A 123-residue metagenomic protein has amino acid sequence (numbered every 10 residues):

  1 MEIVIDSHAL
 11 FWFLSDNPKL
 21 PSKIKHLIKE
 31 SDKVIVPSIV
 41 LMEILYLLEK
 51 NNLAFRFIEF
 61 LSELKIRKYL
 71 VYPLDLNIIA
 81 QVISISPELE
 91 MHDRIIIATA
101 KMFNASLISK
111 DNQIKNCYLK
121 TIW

Functional and structural regions predicted by a protein language model:
M1-V36, E49-S62, F103: Short, well-structured N-terminal submotif of metal-dependent ribonuclease cores
A9-L10, V40-L41, I78, I95-I96 (+1 more regions): Alpha-helix capping/helix-boundary segments
I35, Y72, I122: General small-molecule cofactor/ligand-binding pocket signal
P37, L74, H92, K110: Replace "coordinates the UDP/GDP/TDP-sugar" with "coordinates nucleotide-activated sugar donors
E43-L47, A80-I83: A short acidic, helix-capping loop that chelates divalent metal ions and anchors anionic groups
F60-S86: Acidic catalytic patch
R67, I97-W123: Acidic, PIN/NYN-like endoribonuclease modules and their adjacent C-terminal/linker elements
